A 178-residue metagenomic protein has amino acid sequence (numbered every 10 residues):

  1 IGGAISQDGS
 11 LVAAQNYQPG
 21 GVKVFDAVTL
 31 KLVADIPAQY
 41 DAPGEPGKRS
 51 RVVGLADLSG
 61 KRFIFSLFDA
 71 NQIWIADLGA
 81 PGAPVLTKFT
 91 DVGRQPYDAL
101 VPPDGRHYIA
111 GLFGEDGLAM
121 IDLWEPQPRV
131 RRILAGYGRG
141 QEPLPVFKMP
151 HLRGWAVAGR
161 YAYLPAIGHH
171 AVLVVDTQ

Functional and structural regions predicted by a protein language model:
I1-Q178: Predominantly soluble domains enriched in secretory-pathway, periplasmic, or organellar proteins
